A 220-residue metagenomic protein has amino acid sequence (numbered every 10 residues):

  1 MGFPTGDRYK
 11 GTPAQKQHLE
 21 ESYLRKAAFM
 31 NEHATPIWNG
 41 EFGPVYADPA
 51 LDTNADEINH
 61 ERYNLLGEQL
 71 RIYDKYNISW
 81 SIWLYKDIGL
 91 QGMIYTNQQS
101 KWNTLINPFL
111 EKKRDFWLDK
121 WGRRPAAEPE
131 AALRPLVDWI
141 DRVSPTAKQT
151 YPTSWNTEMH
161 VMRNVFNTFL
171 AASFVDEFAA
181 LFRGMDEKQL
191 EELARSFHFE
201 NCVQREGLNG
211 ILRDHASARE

Functional and structural regions predicted by a protein language model:
M1-L70, D74, S217: Extracellular glycoside hydrolase catalytic/binding regions
A50-E220: Aromatic-rich peripheral "rim/lid" segments of glycoside hydrolase catalytic domains that contact and position glycan
